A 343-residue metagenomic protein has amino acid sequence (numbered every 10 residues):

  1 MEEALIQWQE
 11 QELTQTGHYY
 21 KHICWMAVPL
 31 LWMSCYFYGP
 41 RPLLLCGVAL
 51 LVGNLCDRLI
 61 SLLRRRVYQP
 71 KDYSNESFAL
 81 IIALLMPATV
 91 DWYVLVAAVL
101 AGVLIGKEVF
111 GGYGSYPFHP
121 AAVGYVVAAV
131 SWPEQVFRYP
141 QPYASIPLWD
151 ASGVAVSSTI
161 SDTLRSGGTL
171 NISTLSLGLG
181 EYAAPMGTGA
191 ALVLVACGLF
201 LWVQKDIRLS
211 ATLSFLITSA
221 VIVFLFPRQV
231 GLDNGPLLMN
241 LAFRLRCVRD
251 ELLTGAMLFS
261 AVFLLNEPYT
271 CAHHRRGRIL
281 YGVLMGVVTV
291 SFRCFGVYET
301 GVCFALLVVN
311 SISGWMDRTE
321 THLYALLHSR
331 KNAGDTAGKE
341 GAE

Functional and structural regions predicted by a protein language model:
M1-S61, G338-E343: N-terminal signal-anchor module of multipass membrane proteins
M1-Y19, F292-E343: Cytosolic-side transmembrane-helix boundaries in multi-pass membrane proteins
Q7, L55-V67, V103-G114, A196-K205 (+1 more regions): C-terminal ends of transmembrane helices
M26-M33, G53, D57, N75-L84 (+5 more regions): Hydrophobic, membrane-inserted alpha-helices
G39-L51, T89-A97, L177-A191, F243-M257: Structural signature of hydrophobic alpha-helical transmembrane segments
P70-N75, L80-A151: Membrane-interface helix-loop-helix junctions at boundaries between adjacent transmembrane segments
S115-V195: Long hydrophobic alpha-helical segments that form multi-pass transmembrane helix bundles in integral membrane proteins
P117-A121, R249-M257, R278, G296-V309: Loop-to-transmembrane alpha-helix initiation sites
